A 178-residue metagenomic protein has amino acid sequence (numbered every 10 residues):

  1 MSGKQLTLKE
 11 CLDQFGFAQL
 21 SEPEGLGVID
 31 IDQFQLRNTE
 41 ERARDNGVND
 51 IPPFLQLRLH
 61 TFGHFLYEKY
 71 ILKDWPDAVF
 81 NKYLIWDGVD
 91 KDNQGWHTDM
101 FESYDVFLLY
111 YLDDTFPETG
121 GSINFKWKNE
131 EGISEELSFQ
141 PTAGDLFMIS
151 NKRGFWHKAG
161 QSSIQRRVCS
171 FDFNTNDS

Functional and structural regions predicted by a protein language model:
M1-P76: Non-heme Fe(II)/2-oxoglutarate
W75-S178: Catalytic core of non-heme Fe(II) oxygenases with the double-stranded beta-helix
